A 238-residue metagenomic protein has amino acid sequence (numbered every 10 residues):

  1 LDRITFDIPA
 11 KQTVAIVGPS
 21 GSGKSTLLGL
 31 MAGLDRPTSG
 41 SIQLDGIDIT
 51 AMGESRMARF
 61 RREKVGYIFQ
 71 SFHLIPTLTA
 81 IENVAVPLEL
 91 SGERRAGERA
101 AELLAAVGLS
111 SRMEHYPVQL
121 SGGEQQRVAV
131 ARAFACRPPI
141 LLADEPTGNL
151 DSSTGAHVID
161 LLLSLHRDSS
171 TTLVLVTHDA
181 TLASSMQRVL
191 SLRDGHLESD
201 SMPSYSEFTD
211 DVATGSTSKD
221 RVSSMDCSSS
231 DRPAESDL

Functional and structural regions predicted by a protein language model:
L1-S185, V189-L192: ABC family nucleotide-binding domain
H196-R221, E235-D237: Conserved beta-strand-loop-alpha-helix hinge in the C-terminal portion of ABC ATPase nucleotide-binding domains
